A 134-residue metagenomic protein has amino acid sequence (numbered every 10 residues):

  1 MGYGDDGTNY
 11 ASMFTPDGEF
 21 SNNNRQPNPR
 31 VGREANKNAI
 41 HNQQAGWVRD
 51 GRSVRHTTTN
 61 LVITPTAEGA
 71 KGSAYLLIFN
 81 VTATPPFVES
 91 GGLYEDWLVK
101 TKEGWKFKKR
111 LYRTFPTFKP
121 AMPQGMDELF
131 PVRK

Functional and structural regions predicted by a protein language model:
M1-D5: Short, aromatic-enriched amphipathic alpha-helices that serve as compact interaction elements
D6-G7, N23, W97, E128: Short linear motifs in intrinsically disordered/low-complexity regions
G7-L76: A solvent-exposed, acidic/Ser-Thr-rich amphipathic alpha-helical stretch
A45-K134: A beta-strand edge to alpha-helix "cap/lid" segment located at domain peripheries
